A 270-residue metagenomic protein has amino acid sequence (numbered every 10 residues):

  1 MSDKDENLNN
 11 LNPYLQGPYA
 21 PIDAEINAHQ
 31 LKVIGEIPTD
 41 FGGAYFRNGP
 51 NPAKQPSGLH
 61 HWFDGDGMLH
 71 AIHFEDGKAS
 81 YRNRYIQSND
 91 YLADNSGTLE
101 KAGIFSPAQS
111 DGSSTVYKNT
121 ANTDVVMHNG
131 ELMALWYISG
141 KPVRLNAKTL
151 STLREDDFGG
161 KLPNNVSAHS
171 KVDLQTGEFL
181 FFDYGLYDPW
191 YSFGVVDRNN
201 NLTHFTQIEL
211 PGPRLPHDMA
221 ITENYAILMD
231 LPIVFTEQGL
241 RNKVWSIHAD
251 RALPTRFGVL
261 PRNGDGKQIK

Functional and structural regions predicted by a protein language model:
S2-M68, I72-R84, D90-D111: N-terminal regions that are enriched for targeting/export leaders and immediately downstream pro/stem segments
K32-F41, R47-K54, G58, W62-F63 (+4 more regions): Structural signature of eukaryotic scaffold interfaces centered on beta-propeller domains
P50-G58, L231-D250: Short, conserved, GDST-rich strand-edge loop motifs in beta-rich repeat architectures
G67-A71, K148, W190-N201, G239-G266: Beta-propeller blade signature
G77-N83, T149-E155, N199-H204, M219 (+2 more regions): Beta-strand initiation motifs
Q87-T203: Well-ordered mid-protein domain cores that form the structural environment of catalytic cofactors
F158-L162, I208-G212, D218: Short loop/turn motifs that recur once per blade in beta-propeller domains
